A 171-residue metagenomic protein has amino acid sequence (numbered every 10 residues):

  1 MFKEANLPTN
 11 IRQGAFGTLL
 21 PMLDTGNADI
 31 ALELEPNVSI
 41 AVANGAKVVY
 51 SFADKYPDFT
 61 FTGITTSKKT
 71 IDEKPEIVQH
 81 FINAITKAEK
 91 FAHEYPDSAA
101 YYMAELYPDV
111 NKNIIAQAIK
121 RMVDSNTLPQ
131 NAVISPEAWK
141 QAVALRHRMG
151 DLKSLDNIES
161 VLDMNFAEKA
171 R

Functional and structural regions predicted by a protein language model:
F2: Conserved hydrophobic residues forming the short capping helix/wall of the S-adenosyl-L-methionine
P8-F16: Short beta-strand-to-loop elements that line the ligand-binding cleft of bilobed periplasmic-binding protein-like
T9, V48, K153-S154: Residue-level detector of short coil/turn "hinge" positions at structural boundaries
G17-P108: Pocket-lining segment of extracytoplasmic ligand-binding domains
D72-L152: Secondary-structure end/capping motifs
V143-R171: Conserved C-terminal helix/tail region of periplasmic/extracytoplasmic solute-binding proteins
